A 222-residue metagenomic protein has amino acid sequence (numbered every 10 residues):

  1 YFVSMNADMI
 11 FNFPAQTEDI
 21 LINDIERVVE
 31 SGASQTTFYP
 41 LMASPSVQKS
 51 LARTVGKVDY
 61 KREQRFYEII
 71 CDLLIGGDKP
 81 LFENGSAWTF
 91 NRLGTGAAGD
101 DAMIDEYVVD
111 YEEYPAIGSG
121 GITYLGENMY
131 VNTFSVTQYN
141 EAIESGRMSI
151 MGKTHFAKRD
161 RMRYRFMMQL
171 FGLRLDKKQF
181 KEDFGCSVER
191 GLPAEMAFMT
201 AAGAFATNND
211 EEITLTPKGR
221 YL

Functional and structural regions predicted by a protein language model:
Y1-C186: C-terminal scaffold of the Radical SAM
K177-Q179, R190-L192, N208: Extended hydrophobic-aromatic, low-complexity segments
C186-A201: Short amphipathic alpha-helical interaction segments
T200-E211: A short, conserved structural fragment
N209-L222: Accessory beta->alpha helical hairpin/"wing" motif in late/C-terminal subdomains of nucleic-acid enzymes
